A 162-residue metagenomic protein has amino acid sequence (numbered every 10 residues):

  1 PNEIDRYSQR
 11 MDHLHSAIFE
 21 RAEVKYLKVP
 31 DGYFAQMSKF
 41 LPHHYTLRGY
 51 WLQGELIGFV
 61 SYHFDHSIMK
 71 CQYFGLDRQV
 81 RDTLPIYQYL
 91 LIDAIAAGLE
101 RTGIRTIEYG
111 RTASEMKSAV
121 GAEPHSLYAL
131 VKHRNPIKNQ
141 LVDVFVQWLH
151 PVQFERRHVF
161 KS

Functional and structural regions predicted by a protein language model:
P1-D82: A conserved beta-strand-loop-helix scaffold within acyl/acetyltransferase catalytic domains
D5-R6, Q88-Y89, F145: Short, flexible segments with low predicted structural confidence
S16, E20-E23, K39-P42, E55 (+7 more regions): Hydrophobic alpha-helix feature that most strongly marks membrane-spanning transmembrane helices and their immediate
E20-P30, A94, R156-S162: Short, charge-rich amphipathic segments
L52, R105-S162: Active-site/acyl-donor-binding loops of N-acyltransferases
S67-K132: Acyl-donor binding region in acyl/amide transferases
